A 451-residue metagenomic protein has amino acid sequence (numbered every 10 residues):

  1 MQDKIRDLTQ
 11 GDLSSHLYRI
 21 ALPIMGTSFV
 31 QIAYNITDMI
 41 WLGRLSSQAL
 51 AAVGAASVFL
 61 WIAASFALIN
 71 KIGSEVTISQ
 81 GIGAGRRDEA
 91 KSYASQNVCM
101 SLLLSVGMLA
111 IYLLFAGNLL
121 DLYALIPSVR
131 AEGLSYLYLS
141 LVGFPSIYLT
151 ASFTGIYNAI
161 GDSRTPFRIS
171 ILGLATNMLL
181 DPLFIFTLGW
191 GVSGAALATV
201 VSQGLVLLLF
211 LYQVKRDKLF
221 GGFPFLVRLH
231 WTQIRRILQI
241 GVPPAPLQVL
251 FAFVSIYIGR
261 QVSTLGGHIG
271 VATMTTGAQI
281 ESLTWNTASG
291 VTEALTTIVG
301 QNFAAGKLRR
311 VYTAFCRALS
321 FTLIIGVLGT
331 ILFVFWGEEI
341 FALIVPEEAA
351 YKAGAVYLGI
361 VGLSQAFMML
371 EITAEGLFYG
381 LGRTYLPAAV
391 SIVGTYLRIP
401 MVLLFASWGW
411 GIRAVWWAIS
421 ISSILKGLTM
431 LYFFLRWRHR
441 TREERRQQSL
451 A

Functional and structural regions predicted by a protein language model:
M1-I24, I78-P145, T187-V242, V299-S364 (+1 more regions): Short alpha-helical transmembrane segments in multi-pass integral membrane proteins
L22, D38, S74-E75, F115-A116 (+12 more regions): Hydrophobic/aromatic residues in alpha-helical transmembrane segments
I24-V76, S140-I147, R235-N302, T322-G329 (+3 more regions): Transmembrane helix-bundle signature of multi-pass secondary active exporters and lipid flippases
A33-I36, R44-S47, G81-A84, A159-I160 (+5 more regions): Helix-loop interface residues and adjacent transmembrane-helix termini in multi-pass membrane transporters, primarily
M39, S47-L50, R87, S163 (+4 more regions): Membrane-helix interface/capping residues of multi-pass secondary transporters
L50-A110, I147-P166, T273-I331, F335 (+2 more regions): Small-residue-rich hydrophobic transmembrane alpha-helices
I62-S65, N177-P182, L207-L211, S282-N286 (+3 more regions): Hydrophobic transmembrane alpha-helices of multi-pass small-molecule transporters
K71, L139-N158, P166-N177, A195-L208 (+4 more regions): Short runs within selected transmembrane alpha-helices of multi-pass transporters and secretion channels
